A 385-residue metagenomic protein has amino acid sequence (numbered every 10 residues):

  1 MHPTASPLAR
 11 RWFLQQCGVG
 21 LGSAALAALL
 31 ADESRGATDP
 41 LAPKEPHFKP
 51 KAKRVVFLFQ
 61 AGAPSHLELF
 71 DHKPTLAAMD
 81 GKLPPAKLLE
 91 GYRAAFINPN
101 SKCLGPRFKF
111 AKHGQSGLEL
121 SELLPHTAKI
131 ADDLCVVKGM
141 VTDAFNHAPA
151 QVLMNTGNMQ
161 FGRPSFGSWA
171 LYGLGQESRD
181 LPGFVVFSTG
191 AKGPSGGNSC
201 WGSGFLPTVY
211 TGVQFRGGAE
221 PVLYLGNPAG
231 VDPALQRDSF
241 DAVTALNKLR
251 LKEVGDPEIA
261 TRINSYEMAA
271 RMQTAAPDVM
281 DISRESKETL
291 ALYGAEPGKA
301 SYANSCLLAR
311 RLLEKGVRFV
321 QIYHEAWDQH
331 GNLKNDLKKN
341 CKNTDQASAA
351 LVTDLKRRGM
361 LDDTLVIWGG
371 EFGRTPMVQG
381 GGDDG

Functional and structural regions predicted by a protein language model:
M1-G385: Ligand-binding pockets and gating/stacking loops
